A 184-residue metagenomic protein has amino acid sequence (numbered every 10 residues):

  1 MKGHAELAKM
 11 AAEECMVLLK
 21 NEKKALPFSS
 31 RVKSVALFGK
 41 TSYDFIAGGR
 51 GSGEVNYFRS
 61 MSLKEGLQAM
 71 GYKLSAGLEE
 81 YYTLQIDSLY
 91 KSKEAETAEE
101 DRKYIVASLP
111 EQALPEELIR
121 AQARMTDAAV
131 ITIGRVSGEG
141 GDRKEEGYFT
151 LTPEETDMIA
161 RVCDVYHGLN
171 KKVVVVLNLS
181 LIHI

Functional and structural regions predicted by a protein language model:
K2-I182: C-terminal non-catalytic regions of proteins with extracellular/luminal or membrane-system context
